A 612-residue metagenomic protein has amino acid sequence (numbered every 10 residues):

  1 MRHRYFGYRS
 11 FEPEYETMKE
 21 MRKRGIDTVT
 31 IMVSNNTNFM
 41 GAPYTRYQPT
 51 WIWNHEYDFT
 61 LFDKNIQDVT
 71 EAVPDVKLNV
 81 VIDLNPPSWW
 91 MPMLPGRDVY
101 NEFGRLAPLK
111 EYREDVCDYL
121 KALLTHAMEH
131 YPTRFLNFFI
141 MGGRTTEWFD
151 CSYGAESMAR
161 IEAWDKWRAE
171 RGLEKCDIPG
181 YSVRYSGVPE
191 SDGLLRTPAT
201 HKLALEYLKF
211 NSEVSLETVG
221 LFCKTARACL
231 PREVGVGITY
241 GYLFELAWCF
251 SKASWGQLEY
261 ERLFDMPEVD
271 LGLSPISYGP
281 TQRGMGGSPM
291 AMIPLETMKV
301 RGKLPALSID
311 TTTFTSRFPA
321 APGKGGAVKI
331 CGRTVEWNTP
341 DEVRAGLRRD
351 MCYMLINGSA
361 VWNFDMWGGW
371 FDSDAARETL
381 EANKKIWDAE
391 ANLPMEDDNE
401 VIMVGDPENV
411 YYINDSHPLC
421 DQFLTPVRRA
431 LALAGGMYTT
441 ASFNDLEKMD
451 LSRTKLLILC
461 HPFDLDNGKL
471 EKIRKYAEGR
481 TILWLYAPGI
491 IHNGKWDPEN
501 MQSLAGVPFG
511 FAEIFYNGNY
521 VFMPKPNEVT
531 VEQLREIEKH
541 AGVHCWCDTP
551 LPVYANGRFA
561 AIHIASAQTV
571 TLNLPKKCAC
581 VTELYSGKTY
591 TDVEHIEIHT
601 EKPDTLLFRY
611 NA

Functional and structural regions predicted by a protein language model:
R2-E12, A42-T60, V99-D118, A199-E217 (+7 more regions): The substrate-binding groove and active-site-proximal loops of carbohydrate-active enzymes, especially glycoside
R4-Y8, V29-I31, L78-I82, L136-I140 (+4 more regions): Hydrophobic faces of well-ordered beta-strands that scaffold small-molecule active sites in alpha/beta enzyme cores
S10-P13, S34-N36, D83-N85, I140-T145 (+6 more regions): Active-site beta-loop-alpha junctions enriched in small/polar residues
S10-R22, D118-H126, F250-F264, V343-M351 (+1 more regions): Short, acidic/polar
E14-N101, D115, L124, V219-C229 (+1 more regions): Aromatic-lined substrate-binding rim segments of carbohydrate-active enzymes
M21, V69, L123, F138 (+5 more regions): Conserved, mostly hydrophobic/aromatic
M91-T281, M285-P294: Polysaccharide-binding and catalytic clefts of secreted carbohydrate-active enzymes
R232-E233, D270-G272, I276-A612: Carbohydrate-binding surfaces of carbohydrate-active enzymes
